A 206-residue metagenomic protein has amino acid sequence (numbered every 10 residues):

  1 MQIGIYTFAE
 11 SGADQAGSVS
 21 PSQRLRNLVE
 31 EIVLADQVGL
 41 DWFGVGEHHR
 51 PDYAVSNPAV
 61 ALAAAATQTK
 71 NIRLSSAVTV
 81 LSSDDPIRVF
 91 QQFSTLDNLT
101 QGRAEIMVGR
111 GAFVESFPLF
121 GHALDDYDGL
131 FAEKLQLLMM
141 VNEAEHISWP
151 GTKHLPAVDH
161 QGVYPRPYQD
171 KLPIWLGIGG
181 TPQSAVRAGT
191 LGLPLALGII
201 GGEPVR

Functional and structural regions predicted by a protein language model:
M1-R73, L172: N-terminal beta1-alpha1-beta2 module of alpha/beta enzyme domains
I3-T7, F43-V45, L74-S76, A104-V108 (+2 more regions): Hydrophobic faces of well-ordered beta-strands that scaffold small-molecule active sites in alpha/beta enzyme cores
F8-S11, H48-R50, T79-L81, G109-F113 (+2 more regions): Active-site beta-loop-alpha junctions enriched in small/polar residues
A16-S20, A54-S56, P86-I87, L119-G121 (+1 more regions): Short, solvent-exposed loop/turn segments at secondary-structure boundaries
G17-S18, L25, T79, G121-L124: Active-site oxyanion-binding pockets that recognize sulfate/phosphate
R24-L28, P58, V89, F131 (+1 more regions): Aromatic/hydrophobic pocket-lining residues that form the small-molecule binding cavity in soluble enzyme cores
H49-N57, L81-I87, R166, G202-R206: Acidic-and-aromatic substrate-binding clefts and catalytic sites of carbohydrate-active enzymes
S82-P194: Internal, glycine-rich beta/alpha segment that forms the wall or movable "lid" of small-molecule/cofactor binding
